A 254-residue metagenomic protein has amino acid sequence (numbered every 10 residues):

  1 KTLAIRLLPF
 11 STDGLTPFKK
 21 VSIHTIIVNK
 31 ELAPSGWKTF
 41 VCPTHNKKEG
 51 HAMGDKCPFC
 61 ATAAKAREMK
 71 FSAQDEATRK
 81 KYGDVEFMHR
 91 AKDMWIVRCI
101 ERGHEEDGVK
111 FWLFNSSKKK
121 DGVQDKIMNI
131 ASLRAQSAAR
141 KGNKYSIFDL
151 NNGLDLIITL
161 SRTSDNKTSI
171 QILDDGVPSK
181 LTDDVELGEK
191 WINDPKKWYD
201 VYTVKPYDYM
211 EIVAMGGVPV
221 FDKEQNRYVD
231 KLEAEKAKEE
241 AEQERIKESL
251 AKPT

Functional and structural regions predicted by a protein language model:
K1-I147, T163, M210-E211, M215-K231 (+1 more regions): OB-fold ssDNA-binding interfaces and closely related basic DNA-contact patches used across DNA replication/repair
T159-S179: Short, charged beta-turn/beta-strand-edge "cap" motif at the junction between a beta-strand and an adjacent loop
L181, V185-P253: Long, highly charged low-complexity segments enriched in Glu/Asp and Lys/Arg with interspersed Ser/Thr
